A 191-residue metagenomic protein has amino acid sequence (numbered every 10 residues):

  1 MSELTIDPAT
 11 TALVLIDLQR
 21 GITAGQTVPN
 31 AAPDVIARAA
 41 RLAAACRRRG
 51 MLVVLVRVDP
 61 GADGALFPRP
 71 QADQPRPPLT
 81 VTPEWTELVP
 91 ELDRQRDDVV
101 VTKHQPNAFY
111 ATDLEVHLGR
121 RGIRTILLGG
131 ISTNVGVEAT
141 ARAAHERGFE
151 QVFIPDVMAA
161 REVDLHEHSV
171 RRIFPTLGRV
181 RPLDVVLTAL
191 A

Functional and structural regions predicted by a protein language model:
M1-Q95, V99, L190-A191: Active-site acidic carboxylates
R48-M51, G122, G148: Glycine-centered short loops/turns at secondary-structure junctions
T82-W85, V89-G130: Internal catalytic-core helix/loop-beta-alpha segment that presents or stabilizes conserved functional determinants
L127-G130, E150-V163: A short glycine-rich beta-strand->turn/loop micro-motif centered on a GG-aromatic cluster
V137-R147: Short Gly/Thr/Asp-enriched flexible loops that form oxyanion-binding sites at enzyme active sites
E162-P175: Active-site-proximal loop->helix
L177-A191: A charged, well-structured terminal subsegment
